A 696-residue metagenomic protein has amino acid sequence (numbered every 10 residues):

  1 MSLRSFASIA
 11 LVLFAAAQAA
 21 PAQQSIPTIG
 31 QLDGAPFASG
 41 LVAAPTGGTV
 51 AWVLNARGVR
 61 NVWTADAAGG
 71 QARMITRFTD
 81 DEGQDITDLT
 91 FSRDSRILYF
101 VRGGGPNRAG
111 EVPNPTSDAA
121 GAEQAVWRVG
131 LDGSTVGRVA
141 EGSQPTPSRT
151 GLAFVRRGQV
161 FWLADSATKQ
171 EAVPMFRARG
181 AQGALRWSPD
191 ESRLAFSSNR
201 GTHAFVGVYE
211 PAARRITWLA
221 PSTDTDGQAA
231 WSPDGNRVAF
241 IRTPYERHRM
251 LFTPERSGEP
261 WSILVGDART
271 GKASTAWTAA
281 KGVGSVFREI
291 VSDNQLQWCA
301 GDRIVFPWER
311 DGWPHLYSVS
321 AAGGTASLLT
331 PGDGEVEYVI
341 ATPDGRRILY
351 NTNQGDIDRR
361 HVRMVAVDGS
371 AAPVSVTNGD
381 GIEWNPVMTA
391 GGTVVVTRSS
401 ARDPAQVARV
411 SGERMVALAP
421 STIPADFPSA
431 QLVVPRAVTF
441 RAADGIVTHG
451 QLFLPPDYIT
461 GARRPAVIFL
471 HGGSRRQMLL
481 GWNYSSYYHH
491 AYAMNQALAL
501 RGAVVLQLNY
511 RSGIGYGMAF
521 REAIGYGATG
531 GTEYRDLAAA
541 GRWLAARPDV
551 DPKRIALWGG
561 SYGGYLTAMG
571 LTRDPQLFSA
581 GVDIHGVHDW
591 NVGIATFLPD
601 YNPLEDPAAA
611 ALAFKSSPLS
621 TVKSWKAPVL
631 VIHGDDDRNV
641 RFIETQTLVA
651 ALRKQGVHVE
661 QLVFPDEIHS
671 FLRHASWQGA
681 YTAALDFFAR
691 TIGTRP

Functional and structural regions predicted by a protein language model:
A7-A16: Bacterial N-terminal signal peptides
G30-N61: Beta-strand-rich domains and repeat architectures in extracellular enzymes and scaffolds, especially beta-propellers
P45-T46, R93-D94, P147-R149, P189-D190 (+4 more regions): Residue-level detector of Asp-centered blade-edge/turn motifs that repeat once per structural unit in beta-propeller
V50, L98, L152, E191-L194 (+4 more regions): Hydrophobic beta-strand positions that form the internal "hydrophobic ladder" of WD40/Gbeta-like beta-propeller blades
V53-W63, F78-D85, V101-W127, R138-T146 (+13 more regions): A flexible loop/linker signature enriched in serine peptidases of the S9 family
D66-G70, G130-S134, D165-T168, E210-R214 (+4 more regions): Short loop/turn segments that connect beta-strands within beta-propeller blades
W384-P696: Serine-hydrolase catalytic core recognition
